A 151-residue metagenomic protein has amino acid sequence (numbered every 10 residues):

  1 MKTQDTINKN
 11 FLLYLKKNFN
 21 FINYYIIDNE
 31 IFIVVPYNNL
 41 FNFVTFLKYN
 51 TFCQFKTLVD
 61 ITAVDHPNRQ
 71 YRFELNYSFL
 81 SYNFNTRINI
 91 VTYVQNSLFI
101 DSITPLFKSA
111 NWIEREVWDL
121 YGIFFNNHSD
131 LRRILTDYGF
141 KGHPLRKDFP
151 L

Functional and structural regions predicted by a protein language model:
M1-L151: Terminal low-complexity/charged segments
